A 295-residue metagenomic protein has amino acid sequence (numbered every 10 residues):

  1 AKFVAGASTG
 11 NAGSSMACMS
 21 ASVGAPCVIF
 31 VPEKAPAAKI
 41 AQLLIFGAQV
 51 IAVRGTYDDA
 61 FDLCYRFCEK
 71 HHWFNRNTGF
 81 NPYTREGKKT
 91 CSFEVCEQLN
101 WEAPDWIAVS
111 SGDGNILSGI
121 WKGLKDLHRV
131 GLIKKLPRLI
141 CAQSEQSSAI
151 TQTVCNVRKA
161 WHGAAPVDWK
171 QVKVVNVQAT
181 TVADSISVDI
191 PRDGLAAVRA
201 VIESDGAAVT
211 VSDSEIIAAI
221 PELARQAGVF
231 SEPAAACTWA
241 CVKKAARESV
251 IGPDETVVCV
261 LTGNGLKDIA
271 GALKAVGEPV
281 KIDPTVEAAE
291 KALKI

Functional and structural regions predicted by a protein language model:
F3-A12, G79-T84, V109-D113, S212 (+1 more regions): Active-site nucleophile and cofactor-binding loops and adjacent substrate-binding regions of central metabolic enzymes
F3-G6, A12-R66, T151-C155, D268-K274: Active-site-proximal loop->helix
G10, S20, L43, V95 (+7 more regions): Buried hydrophobic positions in well-ordered alpha/beta secondary-structure cores of metabolic enzymes
S14-P26, L44, Q98, K125 (+1 more regions): Alpha-helix C-terminal capping segments
G55-H72, D126-F230, K274-I295: Active-site/ligand-binding loops adjacent to catalytic centers
E69-G131, I217-P221: Active-site/ligand-binding-proximal alpha/beta "capping" segment
I107-G112, P137, I217-R247, E255-V257: Substrate-binding/catalytic subdomain of NAD(P)-dependent oxidoreductase enzymes
W239-I295: Catalytic phosphate/nucleotide-handling subdomain of diverse soluble enzymes
